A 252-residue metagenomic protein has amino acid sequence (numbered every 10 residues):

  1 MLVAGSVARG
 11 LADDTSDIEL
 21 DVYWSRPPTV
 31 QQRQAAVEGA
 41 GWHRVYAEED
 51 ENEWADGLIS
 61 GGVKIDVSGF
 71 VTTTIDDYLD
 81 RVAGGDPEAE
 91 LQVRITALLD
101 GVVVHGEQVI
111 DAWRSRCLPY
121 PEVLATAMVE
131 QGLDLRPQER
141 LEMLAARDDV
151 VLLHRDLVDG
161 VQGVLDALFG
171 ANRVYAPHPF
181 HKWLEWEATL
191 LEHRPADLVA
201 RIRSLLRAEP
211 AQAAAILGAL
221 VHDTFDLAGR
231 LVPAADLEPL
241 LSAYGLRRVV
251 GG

Functional and structural regions predicted by a protein language model:
M1-R33: Active-site nucleotide-donor binding segment shared across nucleotidyl transfer reactions
L2-L11, L99-E107, L237-L246: Short N-terminal helix-initiation segments at or just after the protein's N-terminus
A8-R9, T72, Y175-A176: Short, solvent-exposed loop/turn segments at secondary-structure junctions
D13-S16, Y78-R81, H181-W183: Short aromatic-enriched loop/helix-cap "lid" or pocket-rim segments at secondary-structure transitions that line
R33-G41: Short amphipathic alpha-helices in soluble, non-transmembrane regions that often serve as interface/regulatory elements
H43-A145, V249-G252: Conserved NTP/Mg2+-binding pocket subregion across the NTase superfamily
D111-G252: Conserved nucleotidyltransferase catalytic core and NTase-mimicking acidic/glycine-rich helix/loop elements in nucleic
